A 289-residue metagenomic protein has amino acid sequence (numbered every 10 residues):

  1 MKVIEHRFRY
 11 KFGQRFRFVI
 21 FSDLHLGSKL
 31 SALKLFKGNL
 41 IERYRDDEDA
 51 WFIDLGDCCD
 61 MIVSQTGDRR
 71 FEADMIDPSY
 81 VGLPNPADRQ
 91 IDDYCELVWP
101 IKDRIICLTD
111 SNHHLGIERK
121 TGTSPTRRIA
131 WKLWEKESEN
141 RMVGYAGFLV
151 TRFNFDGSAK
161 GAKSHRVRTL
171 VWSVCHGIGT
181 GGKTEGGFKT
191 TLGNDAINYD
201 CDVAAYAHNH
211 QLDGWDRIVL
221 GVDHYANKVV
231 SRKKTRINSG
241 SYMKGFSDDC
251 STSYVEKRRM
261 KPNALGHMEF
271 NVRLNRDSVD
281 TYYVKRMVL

Functional and structural regions predicted by a protein language model:
I4-R15, F21, L26-V143: Core catalytic region of metal-dependent phosphoesterases/phosphodiesterases, especially metallo-beta-lactamase-like
H6-V19, L149-S173, S231-K234: Beta-strand-turn-beta hairpins that frame and shape the catalytic cleft of phosphate-ester-processing enzymes
H25, H113-H114, H176, H208-H210: Histidine-centered active-site/metal-ligand motif
K37, D92, G144-F148, R152-D156 (+1 more regions): A Trp-anchored, charged/polar loop motif used as the substrate-binding/catalytic surface of acyl/ester-handling
R69-M75, R258-L265, E269-L289: C-terminal accessory extensions appended to soluble enzyme cores
D110, F153, V174-I178: Short, structured patches in soluble enzyme cores that scaffold and shape functional sites
W131-G161: Metallo-beta-lactamase
R168-W172, I178-L274: Conserved beta-sheet core of the metallophosphoesterase superfamily
